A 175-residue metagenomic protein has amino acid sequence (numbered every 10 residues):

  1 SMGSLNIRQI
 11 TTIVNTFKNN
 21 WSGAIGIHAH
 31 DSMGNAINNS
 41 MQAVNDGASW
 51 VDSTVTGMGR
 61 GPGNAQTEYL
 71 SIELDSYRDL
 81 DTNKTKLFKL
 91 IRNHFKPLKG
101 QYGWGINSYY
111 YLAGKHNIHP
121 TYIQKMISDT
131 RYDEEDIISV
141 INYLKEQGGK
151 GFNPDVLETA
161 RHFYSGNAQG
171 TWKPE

Functional and structural regions predicted by a protein language model:
S1-E175: Catalytic cores and adjacent flexible loops of soluble metabolic enzymes that perform enolate/carbanion chemistry on
